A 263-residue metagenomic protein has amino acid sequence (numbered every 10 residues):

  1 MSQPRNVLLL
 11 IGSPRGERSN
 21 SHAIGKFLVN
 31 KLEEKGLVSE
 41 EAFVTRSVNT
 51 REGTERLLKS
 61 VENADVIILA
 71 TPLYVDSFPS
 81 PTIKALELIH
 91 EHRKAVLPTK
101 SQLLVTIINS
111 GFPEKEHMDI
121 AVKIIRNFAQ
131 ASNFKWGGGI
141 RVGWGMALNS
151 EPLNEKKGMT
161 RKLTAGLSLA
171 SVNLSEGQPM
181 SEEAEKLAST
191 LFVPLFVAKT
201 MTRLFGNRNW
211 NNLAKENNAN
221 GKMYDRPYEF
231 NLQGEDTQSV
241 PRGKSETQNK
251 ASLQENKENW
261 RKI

Functional and structural regions predicted by a protein language model:
M1-T99, P179-I263: N-terminal beta1-alpha1-beta2 submodule of the flavodoxin-like/Rossmannoid cofactor-binding fold
G16-S19, P113-E116, S150: A generic structural signal for short coil/turn motifs at secondary-structure boundaries
R18, V75, M118, K156-T160: Flexible, glycine- and charge-enriched loops at secondary-structure boundaries
K26, K123-A131, A165, L169: Residues on a specific face of well-ordered alpha-helices
I89, I120-K123, T160-L167: Well-ordered, non-membrane alpha-helical segments in soluble/globular domains
I89, R93, G111, S132-W136 (+2 more regions): Short, well-ordered alpha-helical segments in soluble proteins
L103-A147, M159: Short, glycine-/small-residue-rich phosphate/pyrophosphate-handling segment
I140-T200: A conserved mid-domain beta-alpha-beta active-site/ligand-binding segment of alpha/beta enzyme cores
